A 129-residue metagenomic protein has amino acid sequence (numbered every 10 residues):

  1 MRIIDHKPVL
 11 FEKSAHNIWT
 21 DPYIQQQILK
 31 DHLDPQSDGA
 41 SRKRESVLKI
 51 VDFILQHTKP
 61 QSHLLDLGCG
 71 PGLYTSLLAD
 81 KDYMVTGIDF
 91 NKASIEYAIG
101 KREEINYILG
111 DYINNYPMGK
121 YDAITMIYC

Functional and structural regions predicted by a protein language model:
M1-W19: N-terminal auxiliary segments of SAM/dcSAM-dependent transferases
D34-V51: Conserved SAM-binding loop and adjacent beta-strand
Q61-G70: Conserved class I S-adenosyl-L-methionine
P71-D82: Conserved SAM-binding loop of SAM-dependent methyltransferases across substrates and taxa, primarily the Class I
N91-A93: Conserved SAM/SAH-binding beta-strand->alpha-helix loop
A98-I99: Conserved SAM-binding loop
R102-N114: Conserved SAM-binding strand-loop segment of SAM-dependent methyltransferases
T125-M126: A conserved beta-strand element that flanks and buttresses the S-adenosyl-L-methionine
